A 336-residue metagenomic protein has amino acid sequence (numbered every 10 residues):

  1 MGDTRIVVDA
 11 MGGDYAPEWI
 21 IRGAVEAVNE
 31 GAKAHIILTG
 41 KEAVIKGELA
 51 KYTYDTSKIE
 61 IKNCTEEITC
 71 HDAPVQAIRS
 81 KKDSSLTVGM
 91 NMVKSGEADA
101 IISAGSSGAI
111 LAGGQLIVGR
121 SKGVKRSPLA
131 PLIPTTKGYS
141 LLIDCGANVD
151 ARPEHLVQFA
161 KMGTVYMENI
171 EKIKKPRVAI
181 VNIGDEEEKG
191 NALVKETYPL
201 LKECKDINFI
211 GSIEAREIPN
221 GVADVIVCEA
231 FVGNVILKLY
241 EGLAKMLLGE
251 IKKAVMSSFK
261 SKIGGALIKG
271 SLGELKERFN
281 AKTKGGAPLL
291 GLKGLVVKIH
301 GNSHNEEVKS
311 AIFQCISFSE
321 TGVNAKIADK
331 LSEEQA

Functional and structural regions predicted by a protein language model:
M1-K46: N-terminal phosphate-binding or glycine-rich loops at protein starts, especially the Walker A/P-loop of NTPases
I6-E18, A147-V157, K298-H304: Short, glycine-rich nucleotide/cofactor-binding loops
D9, L38-T39, K62, S103-G105 (+6 more regions): Short beta-strand segments
E18-W19, H35-I37, E42-A43, V149-A215 (+3 more regions): Glycine-rich phosphate/diphosphate-binding loop of Rossmann-like nucleotide-binding domains
V28-A32, L49-K58, E171, L201-I207: Short helix-capping segments at alpha-helix termini
Y54-A98: Phosphate/nucleotide-donor binding subsite
Q115-L142, V222-I226, A230-A336: Glycine-rich phosphate/nucleotide-binding loop
